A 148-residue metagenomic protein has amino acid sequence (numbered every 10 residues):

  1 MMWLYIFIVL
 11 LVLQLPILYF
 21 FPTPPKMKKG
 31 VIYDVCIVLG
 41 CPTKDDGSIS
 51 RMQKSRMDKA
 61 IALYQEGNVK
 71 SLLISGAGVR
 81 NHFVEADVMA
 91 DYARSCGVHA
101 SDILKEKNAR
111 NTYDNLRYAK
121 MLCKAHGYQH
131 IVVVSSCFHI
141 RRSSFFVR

Functional and structural regions predicted by a protein language model:
M1-K28: N-terminal type II signal-anchor transmembrane helix that functions as the membrane-insertion/stop-transfer segment
L18, P22-R148: A structural signal for short, hydrophobic/glycine-enriched beta-strand patches
